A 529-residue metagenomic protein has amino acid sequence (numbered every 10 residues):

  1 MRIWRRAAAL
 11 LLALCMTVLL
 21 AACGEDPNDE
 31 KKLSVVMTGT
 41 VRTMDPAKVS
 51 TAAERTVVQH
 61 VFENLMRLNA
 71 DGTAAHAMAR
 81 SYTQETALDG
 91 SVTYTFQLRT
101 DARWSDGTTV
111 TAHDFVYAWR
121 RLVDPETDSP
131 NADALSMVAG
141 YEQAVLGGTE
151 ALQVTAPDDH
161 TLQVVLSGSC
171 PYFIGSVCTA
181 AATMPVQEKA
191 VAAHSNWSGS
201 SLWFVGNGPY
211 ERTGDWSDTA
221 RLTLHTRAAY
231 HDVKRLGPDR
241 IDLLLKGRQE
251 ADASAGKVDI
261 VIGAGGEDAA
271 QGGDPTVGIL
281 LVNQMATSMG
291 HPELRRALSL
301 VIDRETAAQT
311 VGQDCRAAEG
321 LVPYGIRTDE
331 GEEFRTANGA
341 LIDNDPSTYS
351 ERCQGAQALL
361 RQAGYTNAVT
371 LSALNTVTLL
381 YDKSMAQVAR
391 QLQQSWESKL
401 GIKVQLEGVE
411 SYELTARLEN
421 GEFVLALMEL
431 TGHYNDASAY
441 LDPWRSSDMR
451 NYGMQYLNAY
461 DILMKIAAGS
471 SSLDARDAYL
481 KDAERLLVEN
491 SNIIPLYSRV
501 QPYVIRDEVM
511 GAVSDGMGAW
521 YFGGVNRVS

Functional and structural regions predicted by a protein language model:
V36-A87, V205: N-terminal lobe/hinge region of extracytoplasmic solute-binding protein
S81-A134, Q163, S288-G290: Aromatic- and charge-enriched surface segment that lines or borders ligand/interaction sites
Q97, P130-K189: Surface-exposed binding/hinge segments that line and control ligand-binding clefts or catalytic entry sites
T111-A118, D159-V165, P238-R240, P275-Y324 (+4 more regions): Alpha-helical secondary-structure segments
T149, S169-R240, G247-R248: Gly/Pro-rich hinge or "lid" segments in bacterial periplasmic/extracellular proteins
S217-T219, Y349-C353, Q357-G432: Ligand/substrate-recognition segments at binding pockets and active sites
V301-E332, S384-Q393, E419-S529: Detector for C-terminal structural segments
C315-Q362, Y381-A386: Structural transition elements
